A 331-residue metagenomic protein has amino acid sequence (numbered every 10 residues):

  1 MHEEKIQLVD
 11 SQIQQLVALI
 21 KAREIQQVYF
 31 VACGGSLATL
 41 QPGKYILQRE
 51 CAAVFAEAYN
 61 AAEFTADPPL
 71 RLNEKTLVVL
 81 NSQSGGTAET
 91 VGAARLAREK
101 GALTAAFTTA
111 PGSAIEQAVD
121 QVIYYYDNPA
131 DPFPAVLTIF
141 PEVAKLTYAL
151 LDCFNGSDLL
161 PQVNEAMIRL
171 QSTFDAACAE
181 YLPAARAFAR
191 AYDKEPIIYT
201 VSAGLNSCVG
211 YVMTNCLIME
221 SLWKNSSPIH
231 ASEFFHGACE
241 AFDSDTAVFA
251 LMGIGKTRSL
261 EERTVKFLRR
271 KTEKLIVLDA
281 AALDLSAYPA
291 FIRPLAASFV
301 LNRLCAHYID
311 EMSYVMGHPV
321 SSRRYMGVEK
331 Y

Functional and structural regions predicted by a protein language model:
M1-L19, A149-V163: Cofactor-/ligand-binding subdomain signature composed of acidic, glycine-rich, tryptophan-containing flexible loops
L8-I25, C178-K194: A short, well-structured juxtamembrane/interface segment
K21-E74, Y192-G237: Anionic-ligand anchoring segments at beta-strand to alpha-helix junctions in alpha/beta enzyme folds, i.e., glycine
Q26-L160, A166, L251-L278: Glycine-rich phosphate-binding loops that contact phosphosugars or nucleotide phosphates
P111-I123, E240-A241, D284-P294: Glycine-rich, charge-decorated loop segments at or immediately adjacent to ligand/cofactor-binding or catalytic sites
A149-R190, V320-Y331: Internal, active-site/partner-interface "lid" segment
C208-L275: Internal helical hairpin/lid segments
G253, T264-Y331: Phosphate-moiety recognition in structured ligand-binding domains
